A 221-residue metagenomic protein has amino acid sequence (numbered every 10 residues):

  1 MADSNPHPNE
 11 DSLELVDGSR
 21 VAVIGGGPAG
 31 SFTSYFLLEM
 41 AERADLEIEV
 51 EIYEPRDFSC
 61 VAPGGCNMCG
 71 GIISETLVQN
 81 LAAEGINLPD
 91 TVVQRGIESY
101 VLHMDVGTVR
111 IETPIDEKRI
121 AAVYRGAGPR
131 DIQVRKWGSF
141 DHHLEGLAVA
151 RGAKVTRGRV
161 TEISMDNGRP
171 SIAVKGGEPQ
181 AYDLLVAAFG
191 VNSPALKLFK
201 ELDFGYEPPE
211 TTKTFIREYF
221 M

Functional and structural regions predicted by a protein language model:
D11-A29, E51-Y53: Beta1/beta-strand and adjacent pyrophosphate-binding region of the FAD-binding site in flavoprotein oxidoreductases
A29, F58, N192: Conserved Rossmann-like nucleotide-cofactor binding loop
F36-E39, G146-M221: Predominantly flavin-linked oxidoreductase catalytic cores and closely associated redox partners
L38-C66: Glycine-rich FAD pyrophosphate-binding loop
D57-T108: N-terminal FAD cofactor-binding segment of flavoenzymes
C69-I72, E117-G146, P194: Short beta-strand to alpha-helix junction loop
T76-A83, T91, G138-K154: N-terminal Rossmann-like dinucleotide/flavin-binding domain of flavoprotein oxidoreductases that bind FAD/FMN
